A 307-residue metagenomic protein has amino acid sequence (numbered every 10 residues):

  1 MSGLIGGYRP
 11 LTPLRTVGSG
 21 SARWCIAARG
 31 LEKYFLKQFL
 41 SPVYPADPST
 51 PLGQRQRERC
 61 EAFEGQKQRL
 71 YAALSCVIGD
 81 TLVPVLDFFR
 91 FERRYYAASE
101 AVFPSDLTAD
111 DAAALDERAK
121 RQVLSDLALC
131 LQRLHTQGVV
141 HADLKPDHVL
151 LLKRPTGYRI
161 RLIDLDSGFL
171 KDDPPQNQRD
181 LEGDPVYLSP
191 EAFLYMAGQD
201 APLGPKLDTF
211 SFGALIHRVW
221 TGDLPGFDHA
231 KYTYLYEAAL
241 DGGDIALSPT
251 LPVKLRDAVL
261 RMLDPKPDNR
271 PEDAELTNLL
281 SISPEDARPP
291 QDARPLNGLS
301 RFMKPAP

Functional and structural regions predicted by a protein language model:
S2-L31: ATP-binding glycine-rich phosphate-binding loop
R23-Q68, A72: ATP-binding glycine-rich loop module of kinase domains
P84-Y95: Short beta-strand micro-motifs within the conserved protein kinase catalytic domain, predominantly in the N-lobe
V123-L124: Activation segment signature within eukaryotic-like protein kinase domains
H135-L152: Catalytic-loop of the protein kinase fold
K153-P185: Activation segment/activation loop of eukaryotic-type protein kinase catalytic domains
L263-E275: A conserved short helix/loop substructure at the end of the activation segment of eukaryotic-like protein kinase domains
